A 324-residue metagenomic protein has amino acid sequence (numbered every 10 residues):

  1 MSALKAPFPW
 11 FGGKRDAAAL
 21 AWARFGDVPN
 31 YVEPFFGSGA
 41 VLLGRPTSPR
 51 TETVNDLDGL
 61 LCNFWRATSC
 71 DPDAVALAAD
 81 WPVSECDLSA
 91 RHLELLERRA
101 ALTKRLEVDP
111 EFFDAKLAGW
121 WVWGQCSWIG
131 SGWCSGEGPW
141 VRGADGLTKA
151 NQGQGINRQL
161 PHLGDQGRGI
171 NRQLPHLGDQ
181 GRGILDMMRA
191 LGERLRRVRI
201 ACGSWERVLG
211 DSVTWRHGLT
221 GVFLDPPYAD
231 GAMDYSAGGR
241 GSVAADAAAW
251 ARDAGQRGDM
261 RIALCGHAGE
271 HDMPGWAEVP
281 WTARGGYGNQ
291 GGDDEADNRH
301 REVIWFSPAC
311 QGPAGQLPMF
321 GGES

Functional and structural regions predicted by a protein language model:
M1-L57, V198-R199, G203-G221, Y228-S324: Class I S-adenosyl-L-methionine
S2-A17, P72-F223, P227-M233, Q256: SAM-dependent nucleic-acid methyltransferase catalytic core
C62: Short alpha-helix immediately C-terminal to the canonical SAM-binding loop
W65: Conserved SAM-binding loop
S69: Conserved N-terminal glycine-rich FAD pyrophosphate-binding loop of Rossmann-like flavoproteins
